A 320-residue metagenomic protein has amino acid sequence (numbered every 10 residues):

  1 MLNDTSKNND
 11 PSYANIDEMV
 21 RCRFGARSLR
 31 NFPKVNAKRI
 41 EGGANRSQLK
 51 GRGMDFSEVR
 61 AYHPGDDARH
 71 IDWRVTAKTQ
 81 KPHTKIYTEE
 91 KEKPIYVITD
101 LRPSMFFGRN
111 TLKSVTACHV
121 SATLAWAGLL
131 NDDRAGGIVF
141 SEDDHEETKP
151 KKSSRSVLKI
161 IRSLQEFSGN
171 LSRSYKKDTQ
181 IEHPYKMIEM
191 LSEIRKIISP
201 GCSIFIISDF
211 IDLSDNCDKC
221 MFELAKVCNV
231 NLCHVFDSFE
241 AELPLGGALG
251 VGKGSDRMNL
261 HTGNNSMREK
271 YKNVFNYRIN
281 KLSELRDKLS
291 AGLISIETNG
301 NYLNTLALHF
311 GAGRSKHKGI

Functional and structural regions predicted by a protein language model:
L2-G42, A61-D66, V75, Q80-V115 (+2 more regions): Exposed, interaction-prone extracellular/peripheral surfaces
N45: An N-cap/entry alpha-helix motif that binds or orients negatively charged groups
L49-G53: A positional/architectural concept
A68-H70: N-terminal juxtadomain amphipathic helix that follows a signal peptide/anchor or precedes a small N-terminal auxiliary
